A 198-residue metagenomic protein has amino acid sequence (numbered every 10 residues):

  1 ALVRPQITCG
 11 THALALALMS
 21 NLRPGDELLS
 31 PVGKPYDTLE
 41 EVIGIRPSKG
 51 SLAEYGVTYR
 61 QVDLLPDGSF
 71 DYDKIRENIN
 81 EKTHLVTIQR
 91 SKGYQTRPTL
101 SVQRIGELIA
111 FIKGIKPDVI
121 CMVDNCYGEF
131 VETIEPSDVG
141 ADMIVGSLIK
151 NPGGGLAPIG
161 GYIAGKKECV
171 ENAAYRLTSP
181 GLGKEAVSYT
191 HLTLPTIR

Functional and structural regions predicted by a protein language model:
L2-P31, P35-R46: Conserved beta-loop-alpha segment that forms the PLP phosphate-binding cup at the N-terminus of a helix
T8-A13, D67-S69, C126-V131: Short acidic loop-to-helix transition motifs that present clustered carboxylates
L29, L85-Q89, M122, V145 (+1 more regions): Structural motif
D37-R60, G146: Flexible glycine-/small-residue-enriched beta->alpha junction loops that bind anionic phosphate/pyrophosphate groups
P66-C126: Active-site phosphate-binding strand-loop segment of PLP-dependent enzymes
K92, Y127-E129, K150, G161: Active-site-proximal loop/turn and secondary-structure-junction residues that shape catalytic pockets, frequently
A141-T178: Active-site PLP attachment segment
T190-T196: Conserved small/polar residues in nucleotide/adenosyl-binding loops
